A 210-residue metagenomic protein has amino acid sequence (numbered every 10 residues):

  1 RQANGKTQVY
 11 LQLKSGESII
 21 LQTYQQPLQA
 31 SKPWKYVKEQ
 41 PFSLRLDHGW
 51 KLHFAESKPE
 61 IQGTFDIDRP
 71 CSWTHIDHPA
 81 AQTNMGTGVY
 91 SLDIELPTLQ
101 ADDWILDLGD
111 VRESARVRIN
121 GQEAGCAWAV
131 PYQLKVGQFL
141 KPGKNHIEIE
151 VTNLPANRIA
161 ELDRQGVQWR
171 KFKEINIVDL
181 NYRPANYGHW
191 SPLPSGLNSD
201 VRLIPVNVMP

Functional and structural regions predicted by a protein language model:
R1-Q8, R112, R118-Q133: Solvent-exposed beta-strand/loop surfaces of large extracellular or lumenal domains
G5-S31: C-terminal beta-strand-rich structural cap/linker in extracellular carbohydrate-active enzymes
Y10-L13, V136-L140: Short, flexible loop/turn segments at beta-strand junctions in immunoglobulin-like and fibronectin type III
I20, G125, H146-E148: Hydrophobic beta-strand signal
Q29-G88, L140-P210: An acidic-aromatic loop/edge-strand motif
N84-P97, Y132-L134: Short beta-strands within extracellular/lumenal beta-sheet-rich domains
I94-N120, I147-V151: Aromatic-lined ligand-binding clefts that engage carbohydrates, nucleic acids, or primary amines
